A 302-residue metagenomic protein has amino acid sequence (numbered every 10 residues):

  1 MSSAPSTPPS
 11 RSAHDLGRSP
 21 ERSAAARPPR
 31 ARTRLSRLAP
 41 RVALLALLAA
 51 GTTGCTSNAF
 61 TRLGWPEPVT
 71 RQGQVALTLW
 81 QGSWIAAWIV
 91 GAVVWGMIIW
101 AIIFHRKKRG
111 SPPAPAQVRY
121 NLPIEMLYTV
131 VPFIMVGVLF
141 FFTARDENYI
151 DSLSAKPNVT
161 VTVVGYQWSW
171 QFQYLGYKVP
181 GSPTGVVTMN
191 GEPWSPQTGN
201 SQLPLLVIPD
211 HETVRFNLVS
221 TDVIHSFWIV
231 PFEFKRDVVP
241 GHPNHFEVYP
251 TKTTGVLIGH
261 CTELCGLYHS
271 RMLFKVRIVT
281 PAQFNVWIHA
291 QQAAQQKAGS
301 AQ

Functional and structural regions predicted by a protein language model:
M1-S57: N-terminal secretory/membrane targeting signals
A50, M97, F142-R145: Transmembrane alpha-helix boundary/anchor motif
T56-G82, I102-Q302: Non-transmembrane, membrane-proximal soluble domains of secreted or membrane proteins
W80-V93: Alpha-helical transmembrane segments
G91-H105: Alpha-helical transmembrane segments
